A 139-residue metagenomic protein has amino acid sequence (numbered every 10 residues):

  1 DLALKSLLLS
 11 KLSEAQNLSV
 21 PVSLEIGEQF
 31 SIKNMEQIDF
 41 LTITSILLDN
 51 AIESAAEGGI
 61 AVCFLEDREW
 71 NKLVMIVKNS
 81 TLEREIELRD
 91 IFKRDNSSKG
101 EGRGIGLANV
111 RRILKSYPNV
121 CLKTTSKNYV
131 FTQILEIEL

Functional and structural regions predicted by a protein language model:
D1-L18: Short beta-to-alpha transition helix within the HATPase_c
V22-T44: Conserved short strand/loop->alpha-helix "switch" segment adjacent to the catalytic nucleotide/phosphoryl-transfer site
E36-A61, S116: Conserved ATP-binding N-box helix of the HATPase_c
A61-N71: Short beta-strand/loop element within the Bergerat-fold HATPase_c
N71-G104: Glycine-rich/acidic phosphate-handling loop/turn and adjacent ATP-lid/helix of nucleotide-binding kinase/ATPase domains
N79, I134-L139: C-terminal beta-strand of the catalytic ATP-binding
G104, K127-I134: Glycine-rich nucleotide-binding loop
N109-C121: Conserved glycine-/histidine-rich ATP-lid loop and adjacent helix of the Bergerat-fold HATPase_c
